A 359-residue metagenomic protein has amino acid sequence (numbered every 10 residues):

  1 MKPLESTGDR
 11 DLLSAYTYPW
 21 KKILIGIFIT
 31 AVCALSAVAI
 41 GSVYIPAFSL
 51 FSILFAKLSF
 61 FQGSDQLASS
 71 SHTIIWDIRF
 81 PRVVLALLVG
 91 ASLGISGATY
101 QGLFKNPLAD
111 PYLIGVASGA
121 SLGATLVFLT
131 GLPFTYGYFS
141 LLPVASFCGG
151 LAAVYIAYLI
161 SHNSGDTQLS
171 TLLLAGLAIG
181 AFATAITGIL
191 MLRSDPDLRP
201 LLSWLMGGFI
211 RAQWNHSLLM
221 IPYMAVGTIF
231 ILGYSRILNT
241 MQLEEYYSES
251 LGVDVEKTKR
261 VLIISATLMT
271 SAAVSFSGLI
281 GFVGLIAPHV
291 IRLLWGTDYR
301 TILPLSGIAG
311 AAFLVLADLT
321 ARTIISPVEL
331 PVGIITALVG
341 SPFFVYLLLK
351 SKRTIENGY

Functional and structural regions predicted by a protein language model:
M1-Y359: Alpha-helical transmembrane segments in inner-membrane proteins
